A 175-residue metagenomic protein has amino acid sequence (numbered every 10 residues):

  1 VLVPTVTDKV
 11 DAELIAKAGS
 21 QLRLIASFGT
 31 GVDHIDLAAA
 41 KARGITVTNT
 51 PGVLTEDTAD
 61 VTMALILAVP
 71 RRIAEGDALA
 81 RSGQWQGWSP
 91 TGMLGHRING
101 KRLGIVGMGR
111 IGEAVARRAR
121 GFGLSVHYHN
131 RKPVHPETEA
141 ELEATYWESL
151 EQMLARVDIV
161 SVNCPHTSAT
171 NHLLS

Functional and structural regions predicted by a protein language model:
V1-T48, A155, S175: An N-terminal-biased, well-structured beta-alpha scaffold segment characteristic of Rossmann-like dinucleotide-binding
K9-E13, R131-S175: Rossmann-like adenosine-cofactor binding region
S20, R71, H96, E148 (+1 more regions): Structured loop/turn residues at beta-strand edges in well-structured enzyme cores
R23-L24, T46, K101-G104, S125 (+1 more regions): Structural signature of beta-strand start/N-cap positions in the alpha/beta core of ABC transporter nucleotide-binding
H34, V47-N49, Y128, E148 (+1 more regions): Hydrophobic residues in well-ordered beta-strands that form the structural core
P51-R102, A114-R117, G121, Y128-R131 (+1 more regions): Phosphate-binding beta-alpha-beta segment of Rossmann-like dinucleotide-binding domains, i.e., the NAD(P)
M108-G109: Glycine-rich Rossmann-fold phosphate-binding loop(s) that bind the pyrophosphate of adenine dinucleotide cofactors
